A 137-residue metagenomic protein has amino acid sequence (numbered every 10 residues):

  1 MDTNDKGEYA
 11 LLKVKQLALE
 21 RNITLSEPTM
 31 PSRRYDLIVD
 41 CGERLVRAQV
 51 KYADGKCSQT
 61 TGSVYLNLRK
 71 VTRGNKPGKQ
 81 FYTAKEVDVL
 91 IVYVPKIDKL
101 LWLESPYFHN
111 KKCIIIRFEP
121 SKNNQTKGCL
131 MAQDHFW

Functional and structural regions predicted by a protein language model:
M1, V14, R44-A48, V89 (+1 more regions): Short alpha-helical elements
M1-E27: Acidic-basic catalytic patches of nuclease active cores, encompassing PD-(D/E)XK and other metal-cofactor nuclease
G7, N22, Y82-K85, K112-I114: Residue-level recognition of single "structural anchor" positions that define or cap local secondary structure
Q16-I23, V46, V64, K70-G78 (+2 more regions): Conserved functional hotspots at enzyme active or ligand-binding sites that engage polyanionic ligands
A18, L37-V39, R44-Y52: Conserved catalytic cores of phosphodiester-cleaving nucleases, focusing on short active-site segments
S26-S32, G42: Active-site metal-binding core of divalent-cation-utilizing nuclease and nuclease-like domains
K51-L100: Catalytic cores of nucleic-acid endonucleases
I97, L101-W137: Non-catalytic C-terminal interaction segments of nucleic acid-processing enzymes
